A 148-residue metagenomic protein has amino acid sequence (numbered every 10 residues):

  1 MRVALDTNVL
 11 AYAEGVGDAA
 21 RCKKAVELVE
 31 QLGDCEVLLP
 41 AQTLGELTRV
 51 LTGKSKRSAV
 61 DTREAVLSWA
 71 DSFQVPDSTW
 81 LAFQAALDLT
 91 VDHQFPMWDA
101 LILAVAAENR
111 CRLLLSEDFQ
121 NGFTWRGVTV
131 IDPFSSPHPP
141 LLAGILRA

Functional and structural regions predicted by a protein language model:
M1-L39, K54-E64, P137-A143, R147-A148: Short, well-structured N-terminal submotif of metal-dependent ribonuclease cores
T7, D99-A100: Conserved glycosyltransferase catalytic-site signature
L38-G45, L67, D71-D92: Acidic catalytic patch
L103, E108-A148: Acidic, PIN/NYN-like endoribonuclease modules and their adjacent C-terminal/linker elements
